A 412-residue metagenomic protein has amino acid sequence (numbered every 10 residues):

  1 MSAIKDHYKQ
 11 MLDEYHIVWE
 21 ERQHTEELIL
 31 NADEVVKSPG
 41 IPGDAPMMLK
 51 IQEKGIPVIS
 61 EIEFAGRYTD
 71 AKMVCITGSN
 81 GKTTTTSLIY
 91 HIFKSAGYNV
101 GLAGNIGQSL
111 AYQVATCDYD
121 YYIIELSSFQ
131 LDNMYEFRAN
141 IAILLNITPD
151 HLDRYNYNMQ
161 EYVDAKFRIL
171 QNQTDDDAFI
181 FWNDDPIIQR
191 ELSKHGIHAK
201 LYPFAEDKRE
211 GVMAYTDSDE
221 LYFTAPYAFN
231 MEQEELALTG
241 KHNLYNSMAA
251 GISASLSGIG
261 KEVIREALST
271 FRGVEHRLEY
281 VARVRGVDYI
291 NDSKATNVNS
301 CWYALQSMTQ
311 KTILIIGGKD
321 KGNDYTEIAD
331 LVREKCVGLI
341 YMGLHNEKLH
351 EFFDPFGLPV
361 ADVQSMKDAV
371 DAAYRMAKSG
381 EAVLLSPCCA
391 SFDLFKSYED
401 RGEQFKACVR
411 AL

Functional and structural regions predicted by a protein language model:
M1-K9: NAD(P)-binding Rossmann-fold cofactor-contacting core
K9-D13, T326-E381: C-terminal helical cap/extension that packs against the catalytic core of soluble nucleotide-cofactor enzymes
D13-L28: Glycine-rich, highly charged phosphate/nucleotide-binding loops
E20-Q23, I59-E63, G196-T216, A267-S269 (+2 more regions): Beta-strand->loop->alpha-helix junctions that form or flank phosphate-binding loops in nucleotide-handling enzymes
E26-A32, P39-N183, I187-A199, D393 (+1 more regions): Phosphate-binding loop of NTP-binding sites
A32-E34, Y98-V100, T174-F179, G286-Y289 (+3 more regions): Short active-site oxyanion
M231-C336: Nucleotide phosphate-binding/pyrophosphate-handling subdomain across enzymes that bind or process nucleotide phosphates
